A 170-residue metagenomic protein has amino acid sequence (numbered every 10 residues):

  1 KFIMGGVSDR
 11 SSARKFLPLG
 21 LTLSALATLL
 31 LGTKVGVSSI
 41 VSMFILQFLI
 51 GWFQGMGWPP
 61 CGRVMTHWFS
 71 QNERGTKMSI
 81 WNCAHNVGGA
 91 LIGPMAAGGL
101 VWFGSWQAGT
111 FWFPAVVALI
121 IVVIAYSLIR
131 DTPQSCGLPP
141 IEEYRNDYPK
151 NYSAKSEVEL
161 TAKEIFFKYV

Functional and structural regions predicted by a protein language model:
K1-S12: Helix-to-loop junctions at the C-terminal end of transmembrane segments in multipass secondary transporters
R10-L21: Cytoplasmic membrane-interface "Motif A"-like loop-to-helix N-cap segments of 12-TM Major Facilitator Superfamily
T22-V37: C-terminal ends and interior cores of transmembrane alpha-helices in multi-pass membrane transporters/permeases
A25, G51, N86-A90: Residue-level signal for discrete positions within transmembrane alpha-helices of multi-pass small-molecule
A27, S38-L49: Paired small-residue
L46-A84: Cytoplasmic helix-loop-helix junction between adjacent transmembrane helices in 12-TM secondary transporters
W81, H85-P133: Helix-loop-helix hairpin linking two adjacent transmembrane segments in secondary transporters
I129-F166: Flexible cytoplasmic inter-helical loops of multi-pass small-molecule transporters
